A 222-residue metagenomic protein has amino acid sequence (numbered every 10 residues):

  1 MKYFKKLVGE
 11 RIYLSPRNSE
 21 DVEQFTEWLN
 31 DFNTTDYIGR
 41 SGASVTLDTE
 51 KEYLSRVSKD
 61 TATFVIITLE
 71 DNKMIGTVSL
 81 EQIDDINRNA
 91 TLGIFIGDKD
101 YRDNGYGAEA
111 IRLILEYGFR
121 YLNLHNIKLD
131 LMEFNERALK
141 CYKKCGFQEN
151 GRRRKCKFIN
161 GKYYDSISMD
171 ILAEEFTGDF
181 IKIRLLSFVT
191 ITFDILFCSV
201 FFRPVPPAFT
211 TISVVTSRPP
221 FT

Functional and structural regions predicted by a protein language model:
M1-K51, E175-K182: A short, well-structured alpha-helix characteristic of acyl/acetyltransferase catalytic modules
I12, K73-G76, Y164: Glycine-rich phosphate/pyrophosphate-binding loop shared by adenosine-nucleotide-utilizing enzymes
A43-Y101, L172-F176, I181: Acetyl-CoA-dependent GNAT
D103-Y117, L139-K144: Conserved acetyl-CoA-binding loop-helix of GNAT-fold acetyltransferases
R120-D130: Conserved GNAT acetyl-CoA-binding A-motif
K128-L131, Q148-Y164: Conserved catalytic-core motifs of GNAT/GCN5-like acyltransferases
Y142, F147, M169: Conserved active-site tyrosine of GNAT-family acetyltransferases
L185-V189, D194, V200-P220: Short amphipathic, helix-prone segments within low-complexity/disordered or flexible regions
